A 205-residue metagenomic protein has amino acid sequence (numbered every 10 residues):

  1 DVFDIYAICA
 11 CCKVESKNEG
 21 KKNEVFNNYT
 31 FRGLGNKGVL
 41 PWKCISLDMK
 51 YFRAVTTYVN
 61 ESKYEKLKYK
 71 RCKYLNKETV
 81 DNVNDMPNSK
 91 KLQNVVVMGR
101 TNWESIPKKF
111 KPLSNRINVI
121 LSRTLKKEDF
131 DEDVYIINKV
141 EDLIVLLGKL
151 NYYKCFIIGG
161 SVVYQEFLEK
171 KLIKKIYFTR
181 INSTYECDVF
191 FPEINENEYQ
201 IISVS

Functional and structural regions predicted by a protein language model:
D1-S205: Enzymes that bind and transform nitrogen-containing heteroaromatic metabolites
